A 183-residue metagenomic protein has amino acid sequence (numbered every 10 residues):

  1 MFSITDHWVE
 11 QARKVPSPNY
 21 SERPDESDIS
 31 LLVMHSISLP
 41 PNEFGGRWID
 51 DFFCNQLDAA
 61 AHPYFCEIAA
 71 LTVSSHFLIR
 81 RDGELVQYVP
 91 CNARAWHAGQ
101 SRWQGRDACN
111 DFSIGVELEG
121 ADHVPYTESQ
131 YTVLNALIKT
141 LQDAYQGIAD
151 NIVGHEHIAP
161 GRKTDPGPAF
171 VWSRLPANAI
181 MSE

Functional and structural regions predicted by a protein language model:
M1-D107: N-terminal catalytic cores of peptidoglycan-degrading enzymes
M1-E10, D107-F112, A121-E183: Basic/polar, cationic surfaces and motifs that engage anionic cell-wall and phosphate/carboxylate ligands
